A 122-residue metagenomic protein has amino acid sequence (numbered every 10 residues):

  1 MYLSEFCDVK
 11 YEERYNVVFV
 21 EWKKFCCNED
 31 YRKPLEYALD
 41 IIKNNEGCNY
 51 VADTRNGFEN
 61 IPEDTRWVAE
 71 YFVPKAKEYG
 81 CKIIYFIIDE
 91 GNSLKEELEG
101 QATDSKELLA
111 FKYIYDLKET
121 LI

Functional and structural regions predicted by a protein language model:
M1-I122: Amphipathic, Lys/Arg-enriched alpha-helical "gate/interface" segment within cytosolic domains that mediates
